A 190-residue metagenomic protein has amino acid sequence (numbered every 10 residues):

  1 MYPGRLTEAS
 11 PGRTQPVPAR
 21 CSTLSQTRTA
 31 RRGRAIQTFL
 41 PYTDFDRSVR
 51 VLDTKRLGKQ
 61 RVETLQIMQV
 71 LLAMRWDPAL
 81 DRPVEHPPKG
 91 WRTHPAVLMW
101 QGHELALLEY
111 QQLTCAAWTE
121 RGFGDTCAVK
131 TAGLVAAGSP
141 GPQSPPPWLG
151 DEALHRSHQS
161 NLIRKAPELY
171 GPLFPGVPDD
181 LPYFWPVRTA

Functional and structural regions predicted by a protein language model:
Y2-G4, P16-A190: Expand to "…catalyze enediolate/carbanion chemistry for C-C bond making/breaking, isomerization, decarboxylation
E8-A9: Intrinsically disordered, low-complexity polyampholyte segments enriched for Lys and acidic residues
